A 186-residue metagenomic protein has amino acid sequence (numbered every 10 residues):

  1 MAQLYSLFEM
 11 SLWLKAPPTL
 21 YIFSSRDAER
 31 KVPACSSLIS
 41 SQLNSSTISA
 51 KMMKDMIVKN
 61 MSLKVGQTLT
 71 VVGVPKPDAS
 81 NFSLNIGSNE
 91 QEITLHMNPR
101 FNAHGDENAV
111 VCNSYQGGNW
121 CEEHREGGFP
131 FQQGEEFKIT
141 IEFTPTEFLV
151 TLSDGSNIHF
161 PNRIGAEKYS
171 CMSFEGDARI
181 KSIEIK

Functional and structural regions predicted by a protein language model:
A2-Q3, S11-W13, S37-T47, G73 (+1 more regions): Ligand-recognition surfaces built from glycine- and aromatic
Q3-S40: N-terminal low-complexity segments that are often proline-rich with Ser/Thr-Pro
L38-C112: Secretory/extracellular carbohydrate-interaction modules and structurally similar beta-sandwich "look-alikes"
S62-K64, Q132-G134, F143, G165: Surface-exposed coil/turn segments at beta-strand junctions on protein surfaces, enriched
V71, F137-N157: Carbohydrate-binding surfaces in secreted/extracellular proteins
S80-L84, T94-M97, V150-L152, F160-N162 (+1 more regions): Intrinsically disordered, low-complexity regions enriched in proline, serine, glycine and charged residues
W120-K138: Short, aromatic/His-centered strand-loop micro-motif at the edge of beta-sheets
G155-Y169: Short, solvent-exposed beta-strand-to-loop segments that form ligand-recognition rims of beta-rich domains
